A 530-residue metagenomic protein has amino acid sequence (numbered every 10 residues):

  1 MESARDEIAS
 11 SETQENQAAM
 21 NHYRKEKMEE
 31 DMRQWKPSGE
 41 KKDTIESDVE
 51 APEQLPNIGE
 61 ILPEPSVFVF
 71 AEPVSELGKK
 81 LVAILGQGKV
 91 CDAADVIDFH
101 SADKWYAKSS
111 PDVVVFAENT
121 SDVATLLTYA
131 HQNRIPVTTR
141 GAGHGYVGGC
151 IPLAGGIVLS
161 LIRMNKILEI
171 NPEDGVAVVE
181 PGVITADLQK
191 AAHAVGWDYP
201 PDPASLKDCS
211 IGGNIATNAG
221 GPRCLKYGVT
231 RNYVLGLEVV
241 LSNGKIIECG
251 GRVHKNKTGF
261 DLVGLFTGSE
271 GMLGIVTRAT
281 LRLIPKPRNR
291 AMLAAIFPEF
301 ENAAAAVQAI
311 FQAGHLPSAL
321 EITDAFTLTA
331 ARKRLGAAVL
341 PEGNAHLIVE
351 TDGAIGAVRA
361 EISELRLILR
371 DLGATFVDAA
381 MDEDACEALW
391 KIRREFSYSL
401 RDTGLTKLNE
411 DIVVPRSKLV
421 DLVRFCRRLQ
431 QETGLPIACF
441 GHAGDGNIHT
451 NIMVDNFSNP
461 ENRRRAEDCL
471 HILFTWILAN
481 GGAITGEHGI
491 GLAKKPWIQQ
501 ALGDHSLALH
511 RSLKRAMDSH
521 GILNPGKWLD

Functional and structural regions predicted by a protein language model:
E2-D530: Noncatalytic alpha-helical scaffold of FAD-dependent oxidoreductases
